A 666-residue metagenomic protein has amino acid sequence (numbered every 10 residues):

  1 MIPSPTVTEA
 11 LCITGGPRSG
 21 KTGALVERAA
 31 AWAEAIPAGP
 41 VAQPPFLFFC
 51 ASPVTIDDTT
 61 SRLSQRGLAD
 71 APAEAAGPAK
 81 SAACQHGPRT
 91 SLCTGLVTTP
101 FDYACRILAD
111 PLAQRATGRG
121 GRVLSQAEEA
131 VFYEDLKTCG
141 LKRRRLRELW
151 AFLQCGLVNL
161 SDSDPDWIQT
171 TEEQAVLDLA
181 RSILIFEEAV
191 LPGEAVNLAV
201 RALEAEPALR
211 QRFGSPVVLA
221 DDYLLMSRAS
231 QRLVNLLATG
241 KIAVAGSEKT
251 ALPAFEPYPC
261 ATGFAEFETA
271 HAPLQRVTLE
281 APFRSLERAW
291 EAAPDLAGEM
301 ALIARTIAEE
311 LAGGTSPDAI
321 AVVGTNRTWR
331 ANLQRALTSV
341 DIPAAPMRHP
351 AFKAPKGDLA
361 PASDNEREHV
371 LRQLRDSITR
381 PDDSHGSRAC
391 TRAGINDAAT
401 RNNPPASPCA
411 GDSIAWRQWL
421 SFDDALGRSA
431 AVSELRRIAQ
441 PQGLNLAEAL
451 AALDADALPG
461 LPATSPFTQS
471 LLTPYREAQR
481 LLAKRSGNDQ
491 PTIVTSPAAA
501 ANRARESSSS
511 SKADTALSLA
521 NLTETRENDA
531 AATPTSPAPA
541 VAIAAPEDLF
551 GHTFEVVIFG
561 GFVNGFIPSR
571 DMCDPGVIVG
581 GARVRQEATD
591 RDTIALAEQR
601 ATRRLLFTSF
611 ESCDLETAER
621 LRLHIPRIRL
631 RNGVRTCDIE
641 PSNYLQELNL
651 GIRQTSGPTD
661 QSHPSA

Functional and structural regions predicted by a protein language model:
M1-S19, G23-A24, P45, Q114 (+5 more regions): Accessory N-terminal region flanking or inserted into the helicase ATPase core in nucleic-acid motor proteins
S4-A42, H271-M347, L359-D364, E368-T400 (+2 more regions): Helicase P-loop NTPase motor core
T14, V41-F152, A175-D178, E266 (+4 more regions): Conserved P-loop NTPase-based nucleic-acid remodeling module centered on helicase motor cores
F48, V97, K241-S247, F607: Structural recognition of the conserved hydrophobic beta-strand(s) that form the central parallel beta-sheet of P-loop
V54, Y223-S227, K249-T250, E547-D548 (+1 more regions): Catalytic acidic motif of RecA-like/P-loop NTPases
A104, A220-V234, A251-P253, G551: Catalytic P-loop NTPase motifs of RecA-like helicase/translocase cores
V217, D221, D376-D638, N643-E647: Conserved helicase C-terminal RecA-like lobe
Q231-A301: Conserved RecA-like helicase ATPase core segment that couples NTP binding/hydrolysis to strand translocation
